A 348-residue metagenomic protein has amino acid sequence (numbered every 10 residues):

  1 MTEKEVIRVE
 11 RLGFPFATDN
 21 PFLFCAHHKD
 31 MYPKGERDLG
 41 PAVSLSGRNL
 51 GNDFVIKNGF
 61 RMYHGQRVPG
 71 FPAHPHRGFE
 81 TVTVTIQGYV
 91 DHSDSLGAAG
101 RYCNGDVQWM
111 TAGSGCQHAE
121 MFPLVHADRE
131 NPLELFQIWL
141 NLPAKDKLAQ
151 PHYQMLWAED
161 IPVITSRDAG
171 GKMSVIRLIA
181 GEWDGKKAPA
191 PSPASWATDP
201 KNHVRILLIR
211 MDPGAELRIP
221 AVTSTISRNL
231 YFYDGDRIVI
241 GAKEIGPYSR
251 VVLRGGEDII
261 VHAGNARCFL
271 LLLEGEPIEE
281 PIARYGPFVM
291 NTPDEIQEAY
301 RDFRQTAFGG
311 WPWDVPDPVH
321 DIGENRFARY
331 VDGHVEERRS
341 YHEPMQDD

Functional and structural regions predicted by a protein language model:
M1-D348: Jelly-roll (double-stranded beta-helix
